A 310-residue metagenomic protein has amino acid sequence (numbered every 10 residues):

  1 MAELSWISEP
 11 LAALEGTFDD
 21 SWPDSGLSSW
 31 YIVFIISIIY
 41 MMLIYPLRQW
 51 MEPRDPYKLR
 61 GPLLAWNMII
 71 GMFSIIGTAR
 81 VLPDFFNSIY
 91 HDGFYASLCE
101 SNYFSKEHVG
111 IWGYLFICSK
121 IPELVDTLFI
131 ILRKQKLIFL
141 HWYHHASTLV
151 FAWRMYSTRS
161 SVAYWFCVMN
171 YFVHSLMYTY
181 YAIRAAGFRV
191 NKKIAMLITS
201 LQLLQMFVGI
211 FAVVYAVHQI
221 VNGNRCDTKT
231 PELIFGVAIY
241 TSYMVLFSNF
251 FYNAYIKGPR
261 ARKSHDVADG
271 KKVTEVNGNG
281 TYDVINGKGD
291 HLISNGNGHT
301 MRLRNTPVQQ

Functional and structural regions predicted by a protein language model:
M1-C167, R184-L204, V208-Y240, M244-Q310: Membrane-helix and juxtamembrane interface regions of eukaryotic multi-pass membrane proteins
S175: Acidic, glycine-rich loop-and-strand cores that form catalytic or ligand-binding grooves in diverse globular domains
T179-A182: A conserved long alpha-helix in the C-terminal portion of kinase-like catalytic domains
